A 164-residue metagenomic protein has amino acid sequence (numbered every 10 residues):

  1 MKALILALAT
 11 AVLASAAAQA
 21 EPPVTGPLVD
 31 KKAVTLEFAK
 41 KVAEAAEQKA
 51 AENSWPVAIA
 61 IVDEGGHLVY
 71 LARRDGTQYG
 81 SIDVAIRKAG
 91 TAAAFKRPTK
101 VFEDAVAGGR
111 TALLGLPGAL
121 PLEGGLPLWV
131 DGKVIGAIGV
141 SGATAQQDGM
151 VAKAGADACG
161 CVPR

Functional and structural regions predicted by a protein language model:
I5-S15: Bacterial N-terminal signal peptides
Q19-R164: Flexible, solvent-exposed loop/hinge segments and secondary-structure transition points
